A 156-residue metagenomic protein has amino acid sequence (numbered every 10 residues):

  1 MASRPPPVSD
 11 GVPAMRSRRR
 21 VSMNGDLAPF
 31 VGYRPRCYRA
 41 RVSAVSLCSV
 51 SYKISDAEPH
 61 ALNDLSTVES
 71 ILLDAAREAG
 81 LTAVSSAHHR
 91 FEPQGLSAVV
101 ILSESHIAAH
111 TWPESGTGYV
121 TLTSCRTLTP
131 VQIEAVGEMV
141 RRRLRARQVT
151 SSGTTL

Functional and structural regions predicted by a protein language model:
P7-D10, A75: Compositionally biased, intrinsically disordered low-complexity regions used as flexible
R16, S22-L156: Polybasic/polar functional segments that serve as interface/processing modules
